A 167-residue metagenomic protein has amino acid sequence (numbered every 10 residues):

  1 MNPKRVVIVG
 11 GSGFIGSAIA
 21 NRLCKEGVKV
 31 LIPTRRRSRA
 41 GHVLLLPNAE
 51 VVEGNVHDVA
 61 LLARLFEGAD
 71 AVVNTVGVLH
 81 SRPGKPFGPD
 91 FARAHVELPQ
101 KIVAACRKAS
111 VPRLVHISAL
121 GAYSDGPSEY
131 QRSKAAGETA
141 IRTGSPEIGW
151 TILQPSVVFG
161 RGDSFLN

Functional and structural regions predicted by a protein language model:
M1-P3: Short helix-loop-beta connector
R5, D70-A71, R113: Structural motif
R5-E26: N-terminal Rossmann NAD(P)H-binding glycine-rich loop of SDR-like oxidoreductase domains
G11, R35, G160: Cofactor-binding loop segments of dinucleotide-utilizing enzymes, especially the Rossmann-like FAD- and NAD(P)+-binding
V28-R36: Conserved glycine-rich Rossmann-like NAD(P)H-binding loop of the short-chain dehydrogenase/reductase
L31, V78, G88-V157: Conserved Rossmann-fold NAD(P)-dependent oxidoreductase catalytic core, especially the SDR/UDP-sugar
S38-A109, L120-D125: NAD(P)H-binding glycine-rich loop region in Rossmannoid oxidoreductase-like domains and their noncatalytic homologs
S156, G160-N167: NAD(P)-dependent short-chain dehydrogenase/reductase
